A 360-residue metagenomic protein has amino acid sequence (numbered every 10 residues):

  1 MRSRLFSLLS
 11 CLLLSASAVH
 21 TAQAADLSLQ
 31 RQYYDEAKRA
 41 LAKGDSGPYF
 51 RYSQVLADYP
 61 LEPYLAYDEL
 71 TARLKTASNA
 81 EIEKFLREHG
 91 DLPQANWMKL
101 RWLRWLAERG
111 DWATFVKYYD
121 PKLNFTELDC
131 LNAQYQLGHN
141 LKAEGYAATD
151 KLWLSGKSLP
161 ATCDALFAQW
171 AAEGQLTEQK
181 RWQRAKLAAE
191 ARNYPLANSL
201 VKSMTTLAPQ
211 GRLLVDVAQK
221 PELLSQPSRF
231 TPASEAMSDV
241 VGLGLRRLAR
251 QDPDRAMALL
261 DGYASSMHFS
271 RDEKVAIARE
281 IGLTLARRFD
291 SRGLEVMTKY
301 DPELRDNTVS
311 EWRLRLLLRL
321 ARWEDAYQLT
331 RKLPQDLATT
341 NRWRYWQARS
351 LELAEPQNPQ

Functional and structural regions predicted by a protein language model:
S7-S17: Bacterial N-terminal signal peptides
V19-A24: Sec/Tat signal peptide C-region and signal peptidase I cleavage site
A25-Y33, D45, A57-Y64, T76-A77 (+15 more regions): Generic helix N-cap/helix-start motif at coil->alpha-helix transitions
Q32-K43, L187, L243-Q251: Alpha-helical segment of the N-proximal tetratricopeptide repeat
R39, D68, A72, W105 (+6 more regions): Residue-level signature for tetratricopeptide repeat
A42, K75, R104, E108 (+6 more regions): Alpha-helix C-terminal capping/termination sites
Y49-S53, I82-L86, V116-Y119, Y146-W153 (+5 more regions): Inward-facing hydrophobic residues that define packing positions of alpha-helical scaffold repeats
L70-T71, L86, K99-R104, K274 (+3 more regions): Alpha-helical adaptor scaffolds
